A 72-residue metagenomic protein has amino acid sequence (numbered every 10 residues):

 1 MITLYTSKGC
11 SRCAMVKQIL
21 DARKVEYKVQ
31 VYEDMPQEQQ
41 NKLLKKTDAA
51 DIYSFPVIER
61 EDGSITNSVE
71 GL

Functional and structural regions predicted by a protein language model:
M1, I52-F55: A structure-centric signal for secondary-structure junctions around beta-strands
M1-Q30: Local sequence-structure signature of Cys/Sec-based thiol-disulfide redox active-site neighborhoods
G9-R12, P36, I65: Alpha-helix N-cap/loop-to-helix initiation residues
V16, Q39, S68-G71: Amphipathic alpha-helical interface surfaces
D21, E38-K42, E61: Polar/charged alpha-helical tracts
Y32-I52: Thioredoxin-like thiol-disulfide oxidoreductase module
S54, E59-L72: Non-catalytic, surface beta->alpha helical segment in thiol-disulfide oxidoreductase systems
